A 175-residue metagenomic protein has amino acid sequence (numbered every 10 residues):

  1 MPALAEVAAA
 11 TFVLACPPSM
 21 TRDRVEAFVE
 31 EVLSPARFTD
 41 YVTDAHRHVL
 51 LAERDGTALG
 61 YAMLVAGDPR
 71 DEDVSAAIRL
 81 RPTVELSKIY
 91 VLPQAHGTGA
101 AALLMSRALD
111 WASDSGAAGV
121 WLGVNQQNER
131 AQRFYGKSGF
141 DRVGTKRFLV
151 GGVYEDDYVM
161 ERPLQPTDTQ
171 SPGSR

Functional and structural regions predicted by a protein language model:
A5, V65, G97, G119 (+1 more regions): Glycine-centered flexibility motif
E6-S19, D23-Q94, A102-W111, S115 (+2 more regions): Acetyl-CoA-dependent GNAT
I78-V84, A118-W121, N125-Q132, G136-R175: C-terminal "cap" of GNAT-fold acetyltransferases
L92-Q94, T98, Q126-Q127: Active-site acidic-Proline motif in GNAT/NAT acetyltransferases
